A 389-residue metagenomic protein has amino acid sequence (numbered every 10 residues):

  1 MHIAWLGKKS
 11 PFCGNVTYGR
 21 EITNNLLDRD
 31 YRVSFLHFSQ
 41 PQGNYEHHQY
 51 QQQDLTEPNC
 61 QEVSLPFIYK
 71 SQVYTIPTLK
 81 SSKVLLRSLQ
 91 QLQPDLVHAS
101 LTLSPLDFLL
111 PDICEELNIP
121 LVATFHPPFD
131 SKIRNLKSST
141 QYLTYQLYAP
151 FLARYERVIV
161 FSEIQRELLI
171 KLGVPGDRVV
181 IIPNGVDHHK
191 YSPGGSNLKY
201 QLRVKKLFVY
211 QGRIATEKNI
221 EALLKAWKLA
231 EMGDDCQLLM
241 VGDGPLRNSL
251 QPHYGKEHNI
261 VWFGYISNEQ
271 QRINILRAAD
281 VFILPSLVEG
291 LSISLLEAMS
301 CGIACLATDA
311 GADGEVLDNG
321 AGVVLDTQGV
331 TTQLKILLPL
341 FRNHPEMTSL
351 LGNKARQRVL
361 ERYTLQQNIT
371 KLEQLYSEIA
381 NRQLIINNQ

Functional and structural regions predicted by a protein language model:
A4, Q201-K228, L239: Conserved donor-binding/catalytic core segment of Leloir-type glycosyltransferases
P120, D130-R154: Nucleotide-sugar donor phosphate/pyrophosphate-binding loop at the beta->alpha transition of glycosyltransferases
I164, G185: Carbohydrate-associated surface elements
N248-I266: Nucleotide-activated donor-binding/catalytic signature segment of Leloir-type glycosyltransferases, i.e., the conserved
Y265, N274-A279: Short alpha-helical donor nucleotide-sugar binding micro-motif in glycosyltransferases
L287: Aromatic "clamp/platform" in nucleotide-sugar-dependent glycosyltransferases that forms part of the donor/acceptor
A304-A307: Short hydrophobic beta-strand element within catalytic cores of glycosyltransferases and related nucleotide-activated
G314-P339, E346-M347: Change "using UDP/GDP/dTDP sugars" to "using nucleotide sugars
